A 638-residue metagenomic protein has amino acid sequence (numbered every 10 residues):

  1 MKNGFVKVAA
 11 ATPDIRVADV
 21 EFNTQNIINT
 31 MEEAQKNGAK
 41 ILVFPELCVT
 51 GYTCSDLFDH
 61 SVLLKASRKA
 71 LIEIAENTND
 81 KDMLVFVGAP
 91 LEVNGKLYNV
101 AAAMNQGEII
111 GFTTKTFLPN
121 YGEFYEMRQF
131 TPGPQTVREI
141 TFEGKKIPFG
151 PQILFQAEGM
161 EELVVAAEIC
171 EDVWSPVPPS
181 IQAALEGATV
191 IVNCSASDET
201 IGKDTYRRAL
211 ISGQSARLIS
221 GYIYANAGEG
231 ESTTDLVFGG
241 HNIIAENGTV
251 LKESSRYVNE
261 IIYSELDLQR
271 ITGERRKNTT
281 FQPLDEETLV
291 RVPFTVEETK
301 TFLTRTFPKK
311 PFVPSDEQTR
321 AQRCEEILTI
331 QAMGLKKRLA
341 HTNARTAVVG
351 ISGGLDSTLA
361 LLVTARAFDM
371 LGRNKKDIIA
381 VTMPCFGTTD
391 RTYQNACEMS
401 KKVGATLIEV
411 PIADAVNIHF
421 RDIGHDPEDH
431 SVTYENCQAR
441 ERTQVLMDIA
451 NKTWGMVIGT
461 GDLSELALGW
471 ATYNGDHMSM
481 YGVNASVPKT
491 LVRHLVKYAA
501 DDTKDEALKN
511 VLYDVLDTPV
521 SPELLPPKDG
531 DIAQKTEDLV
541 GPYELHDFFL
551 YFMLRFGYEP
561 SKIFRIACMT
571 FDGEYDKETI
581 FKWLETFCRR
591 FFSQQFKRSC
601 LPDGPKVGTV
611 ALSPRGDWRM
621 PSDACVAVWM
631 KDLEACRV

Functional and structural regions predicted by a protein language model:
M1-G350, R366-K375, K402, L407: Enzyme catalytic cores with a strong preference for nitrogen-chemistry domains
K7, N23, E161, I219-S220 (+5 more regions): ATP/NTP-dependent adenylation/nucleotidyl-transfer catalytic domains that generate, transfer, or process NMP-activated
